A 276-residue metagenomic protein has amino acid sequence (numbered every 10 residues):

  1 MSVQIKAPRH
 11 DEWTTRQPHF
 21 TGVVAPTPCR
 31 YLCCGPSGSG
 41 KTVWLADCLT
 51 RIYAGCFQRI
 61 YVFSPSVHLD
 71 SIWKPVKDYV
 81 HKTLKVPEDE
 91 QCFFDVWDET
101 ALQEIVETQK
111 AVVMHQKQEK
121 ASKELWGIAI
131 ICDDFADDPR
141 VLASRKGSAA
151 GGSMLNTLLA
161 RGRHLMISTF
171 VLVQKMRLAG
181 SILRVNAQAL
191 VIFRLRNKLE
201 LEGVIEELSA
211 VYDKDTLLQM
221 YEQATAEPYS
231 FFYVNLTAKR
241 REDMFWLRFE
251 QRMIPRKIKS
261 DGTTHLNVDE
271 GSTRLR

Functional and structural regions predicted by a protein language model:
M1-A7: PEST-like, low-complexity acidic/proline-rich intrinsically disordered segments, predominantly at protein N-termini
A7-A25, A46: Pre-Walker A adenine-sensing motif
R9-H10, F94, E107-K117, T264-R276: Intrinsic disorder/low-complexity detector
Q17-P18, P28-R51, G55-Q58, P65-V67 (+1 more regions): Conserved P-loop NTPase motor cores
V62, Q91-F93, L190, Y233: Conserved beta-strand scaffold positions in the cores of enzyme catalytic domains, especially in NTP/NDP-utilizing
I72-T83: Short, aromatic/basic amphipathic alpha-helical patches
T83-T100, F193: Short acidic-hydrophobic, aromatic-tinged amphipathic segments that line or gate anion-handling sites
S181-R276: Conserved GTP-binding G-domain of TRAFAC-class P-loop NTPases and closely related GTPase folds
